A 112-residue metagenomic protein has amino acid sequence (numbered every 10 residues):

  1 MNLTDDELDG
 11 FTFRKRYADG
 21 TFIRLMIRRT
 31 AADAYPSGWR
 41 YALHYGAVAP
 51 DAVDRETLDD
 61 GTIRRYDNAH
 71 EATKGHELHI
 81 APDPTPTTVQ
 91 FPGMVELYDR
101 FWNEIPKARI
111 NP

Functional and structural regions predicted by a protein language model:
M1-E77: The feature represents the first ordered module of a protein
W39-A42, A81-D83, A108: General N-terminal targeting signals
T73-V89: Short helix/strand-capping connector loops at secondary-structure junctions
P84-P112: Short, compact, well-ordered microdomains
